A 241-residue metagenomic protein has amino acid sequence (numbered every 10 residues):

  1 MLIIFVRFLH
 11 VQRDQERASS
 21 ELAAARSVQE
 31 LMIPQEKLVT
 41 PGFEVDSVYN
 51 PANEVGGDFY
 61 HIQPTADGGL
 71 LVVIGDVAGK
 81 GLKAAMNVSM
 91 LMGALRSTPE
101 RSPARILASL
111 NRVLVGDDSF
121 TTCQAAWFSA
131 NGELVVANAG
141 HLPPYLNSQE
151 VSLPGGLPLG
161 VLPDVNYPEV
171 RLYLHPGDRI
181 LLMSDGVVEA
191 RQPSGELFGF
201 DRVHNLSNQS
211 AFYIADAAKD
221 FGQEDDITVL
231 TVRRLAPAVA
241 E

Functional and structural regions predicted by a protein language model:
L2-D58, P64, V115, P143: Regulatory cytosolic signal-relay segments
L22, V77-A84: Catalytic-site-adjacent helices and loops of nucleotide signaling machinery
V28, L82-L153, L157, Y167-P168 (+1 more regions): Catalytic core of PPM/PP2C metal-dependent serine/threonine phosphatase domains
E54-V55, D117-F120, G160-N166, F212-Y213: Short gly/ser/thr-rich secondary-structure transition/capping motifs
I62-Q63, A126: A structural signal for short hydrophobic beta-strand segments in well-ordered beta-sheet cores
L71-G75: Active-site-flanking beta-strand signature of metal-NTP-handling nucleotidyl enzymes and homologous cyclase-like
D76, H141, M183-G186, D226: DG-centered beta-turn motif at the end of beta-strands
G81-E100, E150, P168-E169, L174-Q223 (+1 more regions): Active-site-proximal, acidic helix/loop segment immediately C-terminal to a metal-coordinating Asp/Glu
